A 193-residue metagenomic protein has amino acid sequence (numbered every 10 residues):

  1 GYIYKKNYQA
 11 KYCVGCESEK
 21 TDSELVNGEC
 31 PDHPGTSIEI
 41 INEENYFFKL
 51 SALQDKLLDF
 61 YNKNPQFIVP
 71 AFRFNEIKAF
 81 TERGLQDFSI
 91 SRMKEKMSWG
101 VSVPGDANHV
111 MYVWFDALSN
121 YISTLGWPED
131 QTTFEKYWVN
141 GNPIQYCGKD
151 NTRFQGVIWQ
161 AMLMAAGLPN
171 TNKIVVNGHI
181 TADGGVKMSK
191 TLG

Functional and structural regions predicted by a protein language model:
G1-Q54, L58: Cys/His-rich short segments
P34, E39-G193: Structured secondary-structure scaffolds
